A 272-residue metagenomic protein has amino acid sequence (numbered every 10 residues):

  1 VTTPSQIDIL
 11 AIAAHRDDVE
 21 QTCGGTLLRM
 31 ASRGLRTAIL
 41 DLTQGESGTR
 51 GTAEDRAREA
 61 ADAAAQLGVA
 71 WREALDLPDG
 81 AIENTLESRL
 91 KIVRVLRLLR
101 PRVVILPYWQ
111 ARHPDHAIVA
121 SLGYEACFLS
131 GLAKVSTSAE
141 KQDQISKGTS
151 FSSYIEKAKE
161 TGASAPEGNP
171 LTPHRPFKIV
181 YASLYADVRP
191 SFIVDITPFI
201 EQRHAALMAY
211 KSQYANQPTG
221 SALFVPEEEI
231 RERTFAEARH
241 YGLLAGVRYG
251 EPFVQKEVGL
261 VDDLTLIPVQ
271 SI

Functional and structural regions predicted by a protein language model:
V1-L10, E83-I272: Metal-dependent de-N-acetylase/amidase catalytic core
V1-L99, E167, L266-P268: Active-site rim/loop-helix segments in enzyme catalytic domains that contact anionic ligands
